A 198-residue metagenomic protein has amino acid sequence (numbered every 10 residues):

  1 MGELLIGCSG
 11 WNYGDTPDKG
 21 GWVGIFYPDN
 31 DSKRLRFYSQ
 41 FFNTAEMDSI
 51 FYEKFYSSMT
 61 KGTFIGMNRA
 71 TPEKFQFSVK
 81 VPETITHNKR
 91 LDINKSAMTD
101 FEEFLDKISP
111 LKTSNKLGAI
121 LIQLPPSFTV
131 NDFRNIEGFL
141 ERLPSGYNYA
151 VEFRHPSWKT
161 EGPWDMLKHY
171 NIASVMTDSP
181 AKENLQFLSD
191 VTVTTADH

Functional and structural regions predicted by a protein language model:
M1-H198: Residues lining hydrophobic/aromatic ligand-binding pockets adjacent to catalytic sites
